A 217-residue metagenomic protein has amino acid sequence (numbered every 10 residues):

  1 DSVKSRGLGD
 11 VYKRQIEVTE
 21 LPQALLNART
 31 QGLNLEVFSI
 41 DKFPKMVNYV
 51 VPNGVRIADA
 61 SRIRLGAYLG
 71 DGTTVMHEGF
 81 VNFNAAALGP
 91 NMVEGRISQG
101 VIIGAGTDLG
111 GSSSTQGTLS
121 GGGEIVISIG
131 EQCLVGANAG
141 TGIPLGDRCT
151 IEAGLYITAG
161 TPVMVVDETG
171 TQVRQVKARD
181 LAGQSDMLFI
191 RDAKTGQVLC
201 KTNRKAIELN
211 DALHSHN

Functional and structural regions predicted by a protein language model:
D1-Y12: Single conserved hydrophobic/aromatic residue that forms the stacking wall/gate of nucleotide- or nucleobase-binding
K13-Q23: Long, low-complexity, charged/polar intrinsically disordered regions
P22-G89: Glycine-rich adenosyl-nucleotide cofactor-binding module
G72-S112, E131-Q132: Basic (Lys/Arg-enriched) interaction patch that binds polyanionic ligands
S98, I103-A105, L109-N217: Glycine-rich hexapeptide-repeat left-handed beta-helix
